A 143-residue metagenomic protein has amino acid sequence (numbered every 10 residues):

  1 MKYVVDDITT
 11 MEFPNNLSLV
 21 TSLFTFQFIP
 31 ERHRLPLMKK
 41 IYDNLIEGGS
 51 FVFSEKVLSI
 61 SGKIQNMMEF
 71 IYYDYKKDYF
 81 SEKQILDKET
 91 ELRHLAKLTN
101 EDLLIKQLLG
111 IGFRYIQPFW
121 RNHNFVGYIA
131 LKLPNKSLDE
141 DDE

Functional and structural regions predicted by a protein language model:
M1-T9: Conserved SAM-binding strand-loop segment of SAM-dependent methyltransferases
T10-N15: Short conserved loop adjoining the S-adenosyl-L-methionine
T21: A conserved beta-strand element that flanks and buttresses the S-adenosyl-L-methionine
F24-Q27, E55: Short catalytic micro-motifs in class I SAM-dependent methyltransferases
L35-E47: A short glycine-rich, Lys/Arg-flanked "PGG" loop and its adjoining helix->strand segment in the class I
G48-K56: Conserved beta-strand signature within the Rossmann-like core of class I S-adenosyl-L-methionine
K56-I111, I116: C-terminal alpha-helical "lid/dimerization" subdomain adjacent to the S-adenosyl-L-methionine
I105-E143: Core SAM-dependent methyltransferase catalytic element
